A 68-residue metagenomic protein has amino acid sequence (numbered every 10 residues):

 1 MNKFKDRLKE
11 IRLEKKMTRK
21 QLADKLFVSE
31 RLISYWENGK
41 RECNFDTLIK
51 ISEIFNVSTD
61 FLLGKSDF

Functional and structural regions predicted by a protein language model:
M1-E14: A short, Lys/Arg-rich alpha-helix, primarily the initiator
D6, K16-M17, C43-D46: Residue-level signal for the short linker/turn that defines the boundary of a DNA-recognition helix
L13, D24, E53: Alpha-helical residues within the helix-turn-helix
M17-Y35: Short alpha-helical DNA-recognition segment
L32, E42, F61: Residues in the helix-turn-helix
E37, F55, L63-S66: DNA major-groove recognition helix of helix-turn-helix
D46-F61: DNA major-groove recognition helix of helix-turn-helix/homeodomain DNA-binding modules
